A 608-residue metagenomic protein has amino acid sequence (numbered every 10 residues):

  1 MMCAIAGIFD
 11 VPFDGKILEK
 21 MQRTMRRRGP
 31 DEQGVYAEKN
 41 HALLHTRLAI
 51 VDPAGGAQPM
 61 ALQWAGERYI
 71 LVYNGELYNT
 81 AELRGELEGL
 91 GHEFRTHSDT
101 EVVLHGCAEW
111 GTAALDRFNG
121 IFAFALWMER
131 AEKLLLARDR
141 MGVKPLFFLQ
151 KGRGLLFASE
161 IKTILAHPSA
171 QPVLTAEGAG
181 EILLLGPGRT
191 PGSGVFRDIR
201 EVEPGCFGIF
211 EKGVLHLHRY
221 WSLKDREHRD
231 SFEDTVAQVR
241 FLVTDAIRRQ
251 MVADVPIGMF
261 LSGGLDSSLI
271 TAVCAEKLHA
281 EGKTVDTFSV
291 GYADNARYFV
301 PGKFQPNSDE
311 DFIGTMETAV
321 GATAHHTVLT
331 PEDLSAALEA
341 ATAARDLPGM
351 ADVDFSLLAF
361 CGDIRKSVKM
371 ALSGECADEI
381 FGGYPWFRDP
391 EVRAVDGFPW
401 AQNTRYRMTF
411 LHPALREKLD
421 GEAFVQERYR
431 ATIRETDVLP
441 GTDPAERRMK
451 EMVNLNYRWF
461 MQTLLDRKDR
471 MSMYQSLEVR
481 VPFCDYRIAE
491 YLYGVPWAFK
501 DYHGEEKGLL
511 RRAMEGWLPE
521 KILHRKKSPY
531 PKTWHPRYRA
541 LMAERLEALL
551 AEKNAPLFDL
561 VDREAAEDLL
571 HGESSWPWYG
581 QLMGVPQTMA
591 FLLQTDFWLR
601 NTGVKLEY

Functional and structural regions predicted by a protein language model:
M1-A340, A344, L357, G516 (+3 more regions): Cysteine-centered catalytic environments shared across enzyme families
M1-M2, E19, D52, R68 (+9 more regions): Adenosyl-5′-phosphate
D99-T100, N119-I121, A176, S268 (+7 more regions): Conserved glycosyltransferase catalytic-site signature
R345-M350, M583: Long, Lys/Arg- and hydrophobic-enriched amphipathic alpha-helices
C361: Short, conserved alpha-helix that lines the donor NDP-sugar binding/gating region of sugar-transfer enzymes
I364-R365: Active-site nucleotide-sugar/metal-binding loop of Leloir-type enzymes
V368-D378, G382-Y384: Short acidic/histidine-rich active-site segments
F381-Y406: A mobile, often basic/glycine-rich helix-loop segment that functions as the active-site lid/recognition loop
